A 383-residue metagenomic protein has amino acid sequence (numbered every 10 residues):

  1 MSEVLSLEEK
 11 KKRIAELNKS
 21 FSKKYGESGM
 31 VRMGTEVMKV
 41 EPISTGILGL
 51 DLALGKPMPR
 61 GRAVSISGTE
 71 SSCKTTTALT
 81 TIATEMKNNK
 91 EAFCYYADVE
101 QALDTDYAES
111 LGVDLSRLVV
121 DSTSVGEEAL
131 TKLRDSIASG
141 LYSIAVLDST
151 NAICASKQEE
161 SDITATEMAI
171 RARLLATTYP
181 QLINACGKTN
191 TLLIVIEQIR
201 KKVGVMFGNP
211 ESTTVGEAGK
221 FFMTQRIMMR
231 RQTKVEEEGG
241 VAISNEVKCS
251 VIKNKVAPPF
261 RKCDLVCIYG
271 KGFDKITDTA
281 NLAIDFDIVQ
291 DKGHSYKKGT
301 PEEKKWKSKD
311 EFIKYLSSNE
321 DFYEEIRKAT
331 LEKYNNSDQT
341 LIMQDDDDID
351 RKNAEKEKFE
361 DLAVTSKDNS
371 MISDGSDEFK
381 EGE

Functional and structural regions predicted by a protein language model:
E3, L7-R117, R134-A138: The Walker A/P-loop phosphate-binding site
S6, S116-G126, Q158-L174, M206-E211 (+1 more regions): Flexible beta-alpha connector loops of hexameric P-loop NTPases
E16-K19, G34, Q158, K201-M206 (+3 more regions): N-terminal cationic and glycine-rich segments that engage phosphates or anionic surfaces
E91-F93, L141-I144, K188-I194: Loop/turn-to-beta-strand initiation segments
A129-A145, L182: Short amphipathic alpha-helices and their capping/turn segments at secondary-structure boundaries
S136, M168-F286: Phosphate-binding/switch region of NTP-binding enzymes
L141-E159: Conserved P-loop NTPase "ATPase switch" module shared by AAA+ and STAND
H294-E383: Terminal-proximal interaction/regulatory segments of ATP-powered molecular machines
